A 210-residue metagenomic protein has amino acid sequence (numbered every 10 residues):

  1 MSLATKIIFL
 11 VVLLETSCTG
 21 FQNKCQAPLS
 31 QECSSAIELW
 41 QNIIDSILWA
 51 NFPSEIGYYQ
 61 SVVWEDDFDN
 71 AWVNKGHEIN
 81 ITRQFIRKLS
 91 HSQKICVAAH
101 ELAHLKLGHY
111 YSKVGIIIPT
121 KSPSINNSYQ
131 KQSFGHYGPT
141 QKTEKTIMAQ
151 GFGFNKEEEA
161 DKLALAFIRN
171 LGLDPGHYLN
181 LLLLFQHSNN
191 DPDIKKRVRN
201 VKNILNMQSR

Functional and structural regions predicted by a protein language model:
M1-Q22: Classical Sec-dependent N-terminal signal peptides that target proteins to the secretory pathway
C18-R210: A Zn2+-metalloprotease active-site environment signal
